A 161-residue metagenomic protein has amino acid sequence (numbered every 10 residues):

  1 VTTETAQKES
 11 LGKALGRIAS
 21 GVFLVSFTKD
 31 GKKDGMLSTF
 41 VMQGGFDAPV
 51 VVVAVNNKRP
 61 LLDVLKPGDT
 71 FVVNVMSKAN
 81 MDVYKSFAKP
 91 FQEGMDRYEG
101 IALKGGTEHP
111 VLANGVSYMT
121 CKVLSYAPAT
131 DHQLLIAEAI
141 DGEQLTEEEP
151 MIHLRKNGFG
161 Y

Functional and structural regions predicted by a protein language model:
V1-Y161: Basic, polyanion-binding surface patches
